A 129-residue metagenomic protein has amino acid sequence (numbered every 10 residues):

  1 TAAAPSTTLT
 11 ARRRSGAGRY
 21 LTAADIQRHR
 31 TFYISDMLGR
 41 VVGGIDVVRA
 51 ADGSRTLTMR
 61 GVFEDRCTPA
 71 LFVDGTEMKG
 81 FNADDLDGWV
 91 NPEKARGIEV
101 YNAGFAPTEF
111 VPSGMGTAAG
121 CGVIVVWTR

Functional and structural regions predicted by a protein language model:
T1-L9, L38, R96-V100, V126: N-terminal secretion/transport leader regions
T1-Q27, R129: Short, acidic, small-residue-rich periplasmic hinge/interaction motif at the N-terminus of Gram-negative outer-membrane
G18-R19, D25-D36, R40, V47: Predominantly extracellular/luminal regions of secreted and cell-surface proteins, especially disulfide-bonded
A23, V48-D52, A103: Conserved beta-strand termini and adjacent loop/short-helix elements that scaffold enzyme active sites in alpha/beta
H29, D87-V90, G116: Structural motif
T31-G39, D87, A95, V123: Extracytoplasmic/secreted envelope proteins and their assembly/folding machinery, especially bacterial periplasmic
D36-T76, T108-R129: Extracytoplasmic beta-strand/coil segments of soluble accessory domains associated with Gram-negative outer-membrane
L57-G104: Periplasmic plug
